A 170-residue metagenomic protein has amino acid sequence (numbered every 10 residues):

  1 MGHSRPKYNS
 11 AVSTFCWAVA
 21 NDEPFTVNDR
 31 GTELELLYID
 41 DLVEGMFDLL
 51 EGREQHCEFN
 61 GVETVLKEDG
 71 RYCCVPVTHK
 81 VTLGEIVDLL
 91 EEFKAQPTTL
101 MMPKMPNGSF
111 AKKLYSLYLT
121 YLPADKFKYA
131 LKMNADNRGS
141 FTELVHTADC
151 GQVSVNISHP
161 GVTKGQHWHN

Functional and structural regions predicted by a protein language model:
M1-E35, I39-R53: NAD(P)-dependent short-chain dehydrogenase/reductase
A18, L89, F93, L144: Residues that form generic nucleotide/phosphate-binding pockets
D22, D29, G70, D136-G139: Residue-level signal for pocket-adjacent positions within structured domains
T26, F93, P97, A148-G151: Short secondary-structure junctions and interdomain/linker hinges
D29, V77, P160: Active-site donor-binding loop signature of nucleotide-sugar glycosyltransferases
T32-L34, H79, A148: Residue-level detector of flexible, active-site-proximal loop/helix-junction positions within diverse enzyme catalytic
D41, D48-A135: Mid/C-terminal beta-alpha module of Rossmann-like enzyme folds, strongest in SDR-family dehydrogenases/epimerases
F127-N170: A short glycine-rich, His/Asp/Glu-containing loop-to-beta-strand
